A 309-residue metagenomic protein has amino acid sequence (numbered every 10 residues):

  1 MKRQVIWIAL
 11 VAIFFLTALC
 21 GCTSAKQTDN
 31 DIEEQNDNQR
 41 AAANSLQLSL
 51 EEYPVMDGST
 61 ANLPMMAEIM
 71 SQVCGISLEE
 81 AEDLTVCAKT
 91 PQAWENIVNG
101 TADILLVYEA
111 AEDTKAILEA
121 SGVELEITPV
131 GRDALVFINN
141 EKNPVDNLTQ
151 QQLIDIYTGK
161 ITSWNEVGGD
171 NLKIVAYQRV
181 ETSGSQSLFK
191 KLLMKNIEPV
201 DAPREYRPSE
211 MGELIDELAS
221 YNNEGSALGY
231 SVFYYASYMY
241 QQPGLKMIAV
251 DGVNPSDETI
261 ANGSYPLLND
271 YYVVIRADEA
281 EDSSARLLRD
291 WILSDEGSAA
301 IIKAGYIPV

Functional and structural regions predicted by a protein language model:
M1-K2, N99: Short, Lys/Arg-rich N-terminal segment immediately upstream of the first membrane anchor
K2-S24: Secretory targeting signatures
T23-V309: Exported/periplasmic ABC-transporter solute-binding proteins
